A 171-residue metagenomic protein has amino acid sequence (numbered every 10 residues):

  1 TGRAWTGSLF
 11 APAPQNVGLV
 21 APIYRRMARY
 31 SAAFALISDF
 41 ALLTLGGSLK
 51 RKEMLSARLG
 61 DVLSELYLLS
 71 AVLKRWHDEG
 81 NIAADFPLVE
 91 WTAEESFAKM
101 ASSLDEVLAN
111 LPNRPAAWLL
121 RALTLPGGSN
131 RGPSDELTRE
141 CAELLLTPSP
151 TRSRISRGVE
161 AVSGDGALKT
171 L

Functional and structural regions predicted by a protein language model:
T1-L171: Flavin-dependent oxidoreductase catalytic core characteristic of acyl-CoA dehydrogenase/oxidase-like enzymes
